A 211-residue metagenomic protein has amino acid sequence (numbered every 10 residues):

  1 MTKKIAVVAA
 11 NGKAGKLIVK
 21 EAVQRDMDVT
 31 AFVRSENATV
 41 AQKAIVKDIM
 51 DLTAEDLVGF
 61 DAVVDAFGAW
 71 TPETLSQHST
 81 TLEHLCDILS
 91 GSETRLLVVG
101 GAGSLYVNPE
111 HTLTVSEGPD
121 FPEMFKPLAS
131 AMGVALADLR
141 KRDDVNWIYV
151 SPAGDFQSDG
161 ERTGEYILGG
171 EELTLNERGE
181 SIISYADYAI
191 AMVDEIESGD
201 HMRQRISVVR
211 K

Functional and structural regions predicted by a protein language model:
I5-R25: N-terminal Rossmann NAD(P)H-binding glycine-rich loop of SDR-like oxidoreductase domains
V8, F32, V150: The conserved SAM/SAH-binding core of class I Rossmann-like methyltransferase domains, concentrating on the hydrophobic
N11, S35, A102: Residues in the short beta-alpha loop(s) of Rossmann-like NAD(P)-binding domains
A14-I18, L85, M192: Hydrophobic residues within alpha-helices that form the first helical element adjacent to the glycine-rich loop
A31-A38, G154: Short, polar loop motifs at secondary-structure junctions
E36-T94: NAD(P)H-binding glycine-rich loop region in Rossmannoid oxidoreductase-like domains and their noncatalytic homologs
E73-E161: Glycine-/Pro-rich loop/turn segments that contact NAD(P) or position catalytic residues in Rossmann-like domains
G133, K141-K211: C-terminal substrate-binding/catalytic lobe of Rossmann-fold NAD(P)-dependent oxidoreductases
